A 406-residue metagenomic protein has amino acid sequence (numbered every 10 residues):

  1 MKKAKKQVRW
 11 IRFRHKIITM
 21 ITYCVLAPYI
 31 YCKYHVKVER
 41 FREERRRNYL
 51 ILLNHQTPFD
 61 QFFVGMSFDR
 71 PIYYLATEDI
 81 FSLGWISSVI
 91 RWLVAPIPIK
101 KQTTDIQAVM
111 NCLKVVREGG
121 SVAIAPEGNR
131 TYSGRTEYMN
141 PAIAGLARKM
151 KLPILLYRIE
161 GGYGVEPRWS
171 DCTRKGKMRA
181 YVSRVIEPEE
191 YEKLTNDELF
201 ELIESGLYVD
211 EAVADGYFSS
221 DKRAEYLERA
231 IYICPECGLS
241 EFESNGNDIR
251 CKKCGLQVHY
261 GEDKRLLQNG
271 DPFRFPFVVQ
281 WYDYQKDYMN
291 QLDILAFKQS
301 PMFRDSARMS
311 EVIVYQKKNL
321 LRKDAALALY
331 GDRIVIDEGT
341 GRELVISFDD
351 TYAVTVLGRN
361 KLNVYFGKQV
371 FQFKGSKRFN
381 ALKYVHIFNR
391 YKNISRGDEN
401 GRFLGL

Functional and structural regions predicted by a protein language model:
K6-H15, T19, Y23, P28-L199 (+5 more regions): Soluble catalytic domains of membrane acyltransferases
I51, L327-I336, T340-K361: Phosphoinositide-dependent membrane-docking surfaces
Y157-I159, F242-E243, V258, D324-G331 (+1 more regions): Broad, structure-driven detector of short, well-ordered beta-strand segments within folded domains
V185-I186, D197-A230: A conserved mid-domain beta-alpha-beta active-site/ligand-binding segment of alpha/beta enzyme cores
S220-F273: Cys/His-rich short segments
G246, D263, D337-G341, D349 (+2 more regions): Surface loops and adjacent helix of pleckstrin homology
Q257-G341: Long, charge-rich boundary regions
V345-L406: Acidic, Ser/Thr- and proline-rich intrinsically disordered linker/docking segments of eukaryotic scaffolds
